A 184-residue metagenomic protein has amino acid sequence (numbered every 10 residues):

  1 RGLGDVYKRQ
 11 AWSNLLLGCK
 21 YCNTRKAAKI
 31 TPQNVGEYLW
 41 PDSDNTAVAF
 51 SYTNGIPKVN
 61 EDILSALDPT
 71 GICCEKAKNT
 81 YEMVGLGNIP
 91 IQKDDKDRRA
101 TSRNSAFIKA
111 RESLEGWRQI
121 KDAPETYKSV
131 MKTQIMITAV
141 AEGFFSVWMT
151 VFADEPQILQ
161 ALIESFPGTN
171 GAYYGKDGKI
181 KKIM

Functional and structural regions predicted by a protein language model:
G2-Y7: Short, small-residue-biased leader/transition segments that mark boundaries at the very start of proteins
K8-L17, N45-I63: Short Fe-S-cluster ligation motifs
L15-G36: Short Cys/His-centered divalent metal-binding micro-motifs
T24-A27, G55, E112-E115, Q119: Short helix-capping and hinge/turn segments at secondary-structure transitions, especially at repeat and domain
Y38, A49-S51, K109: Generic structural signal for residues positioned in beta-strands
L67, G71-K76: Charged, amphipathic alpha-helical linkers/stalks
E75-M184: C-terminal, charged low-complexity interaction regions
